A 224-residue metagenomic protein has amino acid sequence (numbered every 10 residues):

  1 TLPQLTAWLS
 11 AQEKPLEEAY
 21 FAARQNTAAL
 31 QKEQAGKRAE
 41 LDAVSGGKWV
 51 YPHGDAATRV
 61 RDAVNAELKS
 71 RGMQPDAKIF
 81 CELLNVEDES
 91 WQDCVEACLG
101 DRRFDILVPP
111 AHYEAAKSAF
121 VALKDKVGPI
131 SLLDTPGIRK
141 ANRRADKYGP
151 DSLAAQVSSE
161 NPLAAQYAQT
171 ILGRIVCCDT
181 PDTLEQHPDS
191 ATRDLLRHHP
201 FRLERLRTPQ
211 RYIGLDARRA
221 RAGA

Functional and structural regions predicted by a protein language model:
T1-A63: Extended, EK/Q-rich alpha-helical coiled-coil segments that serve as long dimerization/scaffolding arms in large
G46-A224: Hinge-like oligomerization/junction regions that interrupt long coiled-coil arms in large cytoskeletal
